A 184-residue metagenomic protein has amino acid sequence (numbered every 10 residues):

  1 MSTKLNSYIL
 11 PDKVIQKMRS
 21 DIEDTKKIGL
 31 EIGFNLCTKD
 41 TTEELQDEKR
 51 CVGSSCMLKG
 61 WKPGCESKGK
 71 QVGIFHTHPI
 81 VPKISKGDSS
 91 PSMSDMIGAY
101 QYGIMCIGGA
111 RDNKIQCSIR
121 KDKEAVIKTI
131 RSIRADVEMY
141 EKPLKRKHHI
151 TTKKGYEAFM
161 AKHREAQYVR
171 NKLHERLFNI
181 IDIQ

Functional and structural regions predicted by a protein language model:
M1-Q71, H149-I183: Glycine-rich short-loop/terminal segments
M1-S7, K62-E66, K83-D88, M93-I97 (+4 more regions): Charge-dense, intrinsically disordered terminal/linker segments
P11, S20, K39-D47, G87 (+5 more regions): Intrinsic disorder/low-complexity signal
T41-Y102, A110-R111: Short HxH-centered metal-ligating active-site micro-motif
Y102-Q184: Active-site or metal-binding loop neighborhoods of secreted/extracellular toxin and effector enzymes
